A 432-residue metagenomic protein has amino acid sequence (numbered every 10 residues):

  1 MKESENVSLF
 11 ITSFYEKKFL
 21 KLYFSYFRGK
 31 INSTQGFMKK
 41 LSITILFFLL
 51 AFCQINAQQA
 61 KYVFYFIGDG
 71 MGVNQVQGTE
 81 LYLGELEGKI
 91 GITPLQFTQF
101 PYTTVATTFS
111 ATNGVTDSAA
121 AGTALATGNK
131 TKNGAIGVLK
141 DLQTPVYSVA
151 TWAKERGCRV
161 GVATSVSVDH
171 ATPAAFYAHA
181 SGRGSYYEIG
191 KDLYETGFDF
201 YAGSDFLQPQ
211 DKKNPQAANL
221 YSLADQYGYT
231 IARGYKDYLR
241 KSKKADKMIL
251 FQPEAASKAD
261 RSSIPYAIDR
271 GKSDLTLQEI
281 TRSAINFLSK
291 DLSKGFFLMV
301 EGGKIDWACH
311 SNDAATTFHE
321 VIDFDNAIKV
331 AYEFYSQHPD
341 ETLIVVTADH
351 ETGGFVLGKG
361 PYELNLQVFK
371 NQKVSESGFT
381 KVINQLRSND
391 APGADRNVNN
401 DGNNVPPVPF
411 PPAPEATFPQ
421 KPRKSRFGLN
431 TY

Functional and structural regions predicted by a protein language model:
M1, V7-Y15, F19-Q58: Bacterial Sec-dependent N-terminal signal peptides
I45, S167, D205: Residues that line or immediately flank small-molecule/substrate-binding pockets and catalytic motifs
Q59-Y65, G70, N74-Q75, E80-L83 (+1 more regions): Active-site-adjacent structural elements in enzyme catalytic domains
K61-Y62, M71-Q77, L81-T123, H170-Y432: A post-motif C-terminal structural segment
T112, T127, K132-A135, A202: Substrate-binding/charge-relay-adjacent region of secreted/lumenal peptidase catalytic domains
A119, T123-A124, G134-V138: Long, structured ligand/cofactor-binding scaffold of large enzymes
K130-K191, G197: Extracytoplasmic mature domains of secreted/periplasmic and thylakoid-lumen proteins
